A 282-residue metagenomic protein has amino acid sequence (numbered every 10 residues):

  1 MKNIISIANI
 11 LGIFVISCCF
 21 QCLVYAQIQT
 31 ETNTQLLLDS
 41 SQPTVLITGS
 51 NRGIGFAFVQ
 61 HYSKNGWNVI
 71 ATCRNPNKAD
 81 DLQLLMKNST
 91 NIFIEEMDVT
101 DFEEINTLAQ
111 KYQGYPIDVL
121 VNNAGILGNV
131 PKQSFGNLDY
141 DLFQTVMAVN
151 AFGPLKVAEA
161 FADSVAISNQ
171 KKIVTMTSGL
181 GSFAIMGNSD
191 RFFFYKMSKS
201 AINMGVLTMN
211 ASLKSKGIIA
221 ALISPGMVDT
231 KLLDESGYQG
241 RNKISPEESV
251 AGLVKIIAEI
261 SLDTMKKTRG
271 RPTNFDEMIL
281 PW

Functional and structural regions predicted by a protein language model:
T44-I47, L120-V121: Conserved hydrophobic beta-strands of the Rossmann-like cofactor-binding core in SDR/related NAD(P)H-dependent
N51, G55-Q60: N-terminal Rossmann NAD(P)H-binding glycine-rich loop of SDR-like oxidoreductase domains
N65-D80: Conserved glycine-rich Rossmann-like NAD(P)H-binding loop of the short-chain dehydrogenase/reductase
M86-E103: Rossmann-fold cofactor-recognition segment
V99-P116: Conserved Rossmann-fold cofactor-binding substructure of NAD(P)-dependent oxidoreductases
I126-L127, S134-M147, A166-S215, M227: Catalytic loop of short-chain dehydrogenase/reductase
L222, T230, G237-W282: C-terminal helical subdomain
